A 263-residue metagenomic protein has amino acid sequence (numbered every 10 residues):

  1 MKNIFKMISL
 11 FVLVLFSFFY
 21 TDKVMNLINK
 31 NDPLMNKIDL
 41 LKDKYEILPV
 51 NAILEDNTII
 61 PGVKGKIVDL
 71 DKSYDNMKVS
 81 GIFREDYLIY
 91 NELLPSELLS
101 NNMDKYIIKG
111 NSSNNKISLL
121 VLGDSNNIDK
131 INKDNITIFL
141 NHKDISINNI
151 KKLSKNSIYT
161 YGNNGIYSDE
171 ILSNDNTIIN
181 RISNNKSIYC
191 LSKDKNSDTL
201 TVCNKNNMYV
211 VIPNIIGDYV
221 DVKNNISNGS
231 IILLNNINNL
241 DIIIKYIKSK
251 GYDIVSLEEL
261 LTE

Functional and structural regions predicted by a protein language model:
M1-K2: N-terminal hydrophobic targeting signals that begin at the initiator methionine
K6-D22: Hydrophobic membrane-insertion alpha-helices, especially the h-region of bacterial N-terminal signal peptides
M7-L10, N31, I254-L257: Generic N-terminal initiation segments characterized by hydrophobic and/or small/turn-forming residues
V24-I38: Ser/Thr/Pro/Gly-rich low-complexity linker/stalk segments immediately outside membranes or between
L34-N114: Non-catalytic propeptide/linker segments at domain boundaries
M77-D169: Active-site beta->alpha N-cap acidic-glycine motif
I145-K155, Y159-E263: Catalytic domains of cell-wall/extracellular-matrix polysaccharide-remodeling enzymes, centered on de-N-acetylation
